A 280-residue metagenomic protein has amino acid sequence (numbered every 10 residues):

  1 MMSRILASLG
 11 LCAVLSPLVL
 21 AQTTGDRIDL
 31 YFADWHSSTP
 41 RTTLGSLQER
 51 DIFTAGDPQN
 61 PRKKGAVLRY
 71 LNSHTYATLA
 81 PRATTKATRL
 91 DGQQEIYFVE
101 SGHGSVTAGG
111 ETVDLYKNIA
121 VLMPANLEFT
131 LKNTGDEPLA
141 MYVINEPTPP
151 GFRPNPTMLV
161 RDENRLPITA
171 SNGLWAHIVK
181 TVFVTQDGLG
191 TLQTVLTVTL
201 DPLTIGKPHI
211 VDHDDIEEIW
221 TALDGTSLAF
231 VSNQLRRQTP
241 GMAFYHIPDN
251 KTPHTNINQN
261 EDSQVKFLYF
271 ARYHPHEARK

Functional and structural regions predicted by a protein language model:
M1-L9: Bacterial N-terminal signal peptides that target proteins for export
S8-P17: Bacterial N-terminal signal peptides
A21-S73, K86, D136, V143-T194 (+1 more regions): A short, N-terminal "cap"/entry segment at the start of jelly-roll beta-barrel domains of the cupin/DSBH fold
G56-R62, S73-L90, L196-H213, P248-N250: Conserved short histidine dyad/triad with adjacent acidic residue
T78-L79, R89-V106, T197-D201, D212-A229: Short, conserved beta-strand element in jelly-roll/cupin
H103-S105, E128, P138, T226-L228 (+2 more regions): Structural motif
G110-A125, N233-N250: Short acidic-glycine-tyrosine-enriched beta hairpin
A125-P150, P248-H276: Ligand-binding loop in jelly-roll beta-barrel domains
